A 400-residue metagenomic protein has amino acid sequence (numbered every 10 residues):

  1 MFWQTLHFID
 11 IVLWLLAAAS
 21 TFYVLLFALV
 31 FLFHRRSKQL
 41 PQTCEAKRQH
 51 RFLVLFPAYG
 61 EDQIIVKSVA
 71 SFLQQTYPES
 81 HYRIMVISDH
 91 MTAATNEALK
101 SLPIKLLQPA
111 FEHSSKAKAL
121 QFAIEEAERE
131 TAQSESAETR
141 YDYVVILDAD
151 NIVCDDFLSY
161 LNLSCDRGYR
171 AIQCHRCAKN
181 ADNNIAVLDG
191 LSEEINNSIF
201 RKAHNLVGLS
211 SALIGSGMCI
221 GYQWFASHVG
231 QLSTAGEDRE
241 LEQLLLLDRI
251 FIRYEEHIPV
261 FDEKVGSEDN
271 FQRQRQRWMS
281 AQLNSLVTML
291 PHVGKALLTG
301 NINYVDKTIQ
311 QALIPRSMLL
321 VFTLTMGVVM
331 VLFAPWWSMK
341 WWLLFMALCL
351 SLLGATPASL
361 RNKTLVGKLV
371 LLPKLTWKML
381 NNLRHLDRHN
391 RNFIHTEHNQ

Functional and structural regions predicted by a protein language model:
L29-F33, S37, T43-A46, Q310-N390: Membrane-embedded multi-pass helical conduit in multi-pass membrane proteins, especially envelope-biosynthetic
H50-L53, R83, E240: Cell-envelope/extracellular polymer assembly enzymes that use nucleotide-activated donors
V66, T92-K100, D156: Acidic helix N-cap motif at the loop->helix transition within catalytic regions of sugar-transfer enzymes
A70-H81: Short, acidic, metal-binding catalytic loop of nucleotide-sugar glycosyltransferases
M85-N96, A110-H113, I152: A conserved acidic beta->alpha catalytic loop
Q108, H113-T131, D155-S233, Q276 (+2 more regions): Long helical/loop segments within the catalytic core of UDP-sugar-dependent glycosyltransferases, especially the large
V144: Short aromatic/hydrophobic "clamp" motif used to bind/position activated sugar donors
S164-R201, L232-E237, Q243-K307, H385: Catalytic donor/gating beta->alpha subdomain of glycosyltransferases that bind UDP-sugars
